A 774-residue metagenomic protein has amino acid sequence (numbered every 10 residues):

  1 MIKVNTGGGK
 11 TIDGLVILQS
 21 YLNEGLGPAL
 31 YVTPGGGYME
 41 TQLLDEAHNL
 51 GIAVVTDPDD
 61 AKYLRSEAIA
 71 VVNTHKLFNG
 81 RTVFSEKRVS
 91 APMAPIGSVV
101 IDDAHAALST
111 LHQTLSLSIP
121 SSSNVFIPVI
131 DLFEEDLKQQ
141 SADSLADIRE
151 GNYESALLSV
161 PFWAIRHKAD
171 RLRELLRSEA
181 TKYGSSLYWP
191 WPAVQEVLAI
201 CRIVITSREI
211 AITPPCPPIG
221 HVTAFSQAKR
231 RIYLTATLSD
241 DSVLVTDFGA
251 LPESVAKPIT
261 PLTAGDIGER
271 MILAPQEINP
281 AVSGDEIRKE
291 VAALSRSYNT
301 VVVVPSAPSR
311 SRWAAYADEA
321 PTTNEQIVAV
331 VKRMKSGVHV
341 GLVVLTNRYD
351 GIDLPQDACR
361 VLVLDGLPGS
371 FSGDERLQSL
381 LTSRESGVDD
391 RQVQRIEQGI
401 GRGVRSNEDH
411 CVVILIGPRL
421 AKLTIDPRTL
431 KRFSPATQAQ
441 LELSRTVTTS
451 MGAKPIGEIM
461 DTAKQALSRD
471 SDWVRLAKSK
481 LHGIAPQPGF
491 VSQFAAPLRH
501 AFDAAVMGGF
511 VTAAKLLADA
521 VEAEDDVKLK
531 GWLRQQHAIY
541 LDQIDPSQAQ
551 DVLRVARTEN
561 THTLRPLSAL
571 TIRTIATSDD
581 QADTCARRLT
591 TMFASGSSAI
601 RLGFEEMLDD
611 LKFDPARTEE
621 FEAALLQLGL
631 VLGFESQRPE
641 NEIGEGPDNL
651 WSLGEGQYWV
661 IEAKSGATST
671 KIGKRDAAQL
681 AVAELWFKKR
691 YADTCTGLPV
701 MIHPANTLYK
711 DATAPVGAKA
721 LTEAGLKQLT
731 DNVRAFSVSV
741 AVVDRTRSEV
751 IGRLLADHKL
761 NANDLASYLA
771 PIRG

Functional and structural regions predicted by a protein language model:
M1-N5, P95-S98, D103-Y298, P305-W313 (+2 more regions): Conserved coupling segment at the C-terminus of the helicase ATP-binding
T6-V55, K76-N79, T237-L244, V303-R310: Conserved Walker A/P-loop ATP-binding site and its immediately adjacent core in helicase/helicase-like ATPase domains
G9-T11, F78-A91, D102, A107-S109 (+6 more regions): SF2 helicase motor core recognition
E40-P92, E325, A329-M334: Inter-Walker segment of RecA-like/P-loop motor cores
A307-R310, Q326-M334, V338, L364 (+2 more regions): Catalytic core segments in nucleotide and nucleic-acid processing enzymes
P308, S406-R534, V743-G774: Long, largely alpha-helical accessory region at the distal end of helicase-like NTP-driven motors
R333-K422, A667-T668, P704-A705: Conserved RecA-like P-loop NTPase helicase motor core
L553-A556, H562-A616: Interdomain/boundary linker segments immediately adjacent to catalytic/signaling cores
